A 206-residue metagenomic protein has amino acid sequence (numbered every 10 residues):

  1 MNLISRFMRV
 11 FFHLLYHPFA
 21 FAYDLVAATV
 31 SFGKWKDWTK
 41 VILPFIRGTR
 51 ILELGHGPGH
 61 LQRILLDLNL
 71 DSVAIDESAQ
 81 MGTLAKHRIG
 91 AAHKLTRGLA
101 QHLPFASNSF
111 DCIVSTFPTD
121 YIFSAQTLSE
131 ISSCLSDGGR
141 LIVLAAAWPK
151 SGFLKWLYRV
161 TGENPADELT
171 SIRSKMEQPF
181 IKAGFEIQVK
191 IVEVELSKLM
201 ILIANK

Functional and structural regions predicted by a protein language model:
N2-I46, H60, W156-R159: Conserved class I S-adenosyl-L-methionine
L52-H102: Class I SAM-dependent methyltransferase SAM/SAH-binding core
Q101-C112: A short acidic, Gly/Pro-enriched loop at the edge of an enzyme's catalytic core that lines a small-molecule cofactor
C112-A125: A short SAM/SAH-binding and catalytic strip from SAM-dependent methyltransferases
Q126-D137: A short glycine-rich, Lys/Arg-flanked "PGG" loop and its adjoining helix->strand segment in the class I
G139-A146: Conserved beta-strand signature within the Rossmann-like core of class I S-adenosyl-L-methionine
D167-G184: Short alpha-helix
G184, V189-K206: Core SAM-dependent methyltransferase catalytic element
